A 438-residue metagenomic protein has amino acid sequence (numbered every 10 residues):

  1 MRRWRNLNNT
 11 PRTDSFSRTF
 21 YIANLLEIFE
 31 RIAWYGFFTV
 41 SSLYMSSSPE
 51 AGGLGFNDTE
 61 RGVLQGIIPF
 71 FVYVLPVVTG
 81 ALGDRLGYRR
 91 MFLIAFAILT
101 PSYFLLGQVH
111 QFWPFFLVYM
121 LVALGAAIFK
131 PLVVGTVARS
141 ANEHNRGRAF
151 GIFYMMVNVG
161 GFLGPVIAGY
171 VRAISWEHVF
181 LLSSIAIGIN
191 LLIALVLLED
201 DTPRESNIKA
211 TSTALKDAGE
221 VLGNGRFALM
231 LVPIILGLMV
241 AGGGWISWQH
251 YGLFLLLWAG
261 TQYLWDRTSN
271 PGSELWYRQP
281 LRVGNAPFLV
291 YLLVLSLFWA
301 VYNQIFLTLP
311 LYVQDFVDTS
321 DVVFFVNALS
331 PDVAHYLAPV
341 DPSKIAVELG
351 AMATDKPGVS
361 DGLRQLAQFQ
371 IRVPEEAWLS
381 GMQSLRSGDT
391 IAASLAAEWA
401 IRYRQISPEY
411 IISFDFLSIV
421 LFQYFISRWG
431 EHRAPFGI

Functional and structural regions predicted by a protein language model:
M1-D14, Y35-F38, G52-N57, V134 (+1 more regions): Disordered extramembrane loops and terminal tails of multipass alpha-helical membrane proteins
V63-A81, S413-I426: Central cavity-lining transmembrane alpha-helices of secondary-active solute carriers, predominantly the Major
G87, Q108-W113, N142, A434: Helix-breaking motifs and short loop linkers at transmembrane-helix boundaries and internal kinks in secondary membrane
A97-Q111, Y424: C-terminal ends and interior cores of transmembrane alpha-helices in multi-pass membrane transporters/permeases
I128-A141: Intracellular juxtamembrane helix-capping segments at the cytosolic ends of symmetry-related transmembrane helices
G147-V166, R172, A186-I187: Glycine-rich segments within core transmembrane alpha-helices of 12-TM secondary carriers
H178-V196, L229-P233, H250-W258: Symmetry-related core transmembrane helices of the 12-TM Major Facilitator Superfamily/SLC fold
